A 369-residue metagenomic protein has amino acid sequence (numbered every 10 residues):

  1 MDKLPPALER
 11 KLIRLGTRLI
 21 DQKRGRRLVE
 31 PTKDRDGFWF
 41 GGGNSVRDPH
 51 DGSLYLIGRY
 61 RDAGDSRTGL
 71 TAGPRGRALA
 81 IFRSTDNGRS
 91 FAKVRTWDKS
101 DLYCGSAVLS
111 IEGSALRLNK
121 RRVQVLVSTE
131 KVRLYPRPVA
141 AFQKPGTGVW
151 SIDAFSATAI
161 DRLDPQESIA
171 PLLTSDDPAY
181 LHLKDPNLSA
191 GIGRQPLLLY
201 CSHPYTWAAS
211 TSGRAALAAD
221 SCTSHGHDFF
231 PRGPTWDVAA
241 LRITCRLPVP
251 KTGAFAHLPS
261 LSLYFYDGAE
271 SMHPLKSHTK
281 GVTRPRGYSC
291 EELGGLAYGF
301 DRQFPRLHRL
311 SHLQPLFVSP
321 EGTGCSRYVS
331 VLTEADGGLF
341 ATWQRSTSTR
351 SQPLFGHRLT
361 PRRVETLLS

Functional and structural regions predicted by a protein language model:
M1-L109, R117-D185, S189-G322, E334-S369: Beta-rich carbohydrate-recognition and catalytic domains
R327-V329: Short glycine-rich, acidic/polar surface loops and turns
